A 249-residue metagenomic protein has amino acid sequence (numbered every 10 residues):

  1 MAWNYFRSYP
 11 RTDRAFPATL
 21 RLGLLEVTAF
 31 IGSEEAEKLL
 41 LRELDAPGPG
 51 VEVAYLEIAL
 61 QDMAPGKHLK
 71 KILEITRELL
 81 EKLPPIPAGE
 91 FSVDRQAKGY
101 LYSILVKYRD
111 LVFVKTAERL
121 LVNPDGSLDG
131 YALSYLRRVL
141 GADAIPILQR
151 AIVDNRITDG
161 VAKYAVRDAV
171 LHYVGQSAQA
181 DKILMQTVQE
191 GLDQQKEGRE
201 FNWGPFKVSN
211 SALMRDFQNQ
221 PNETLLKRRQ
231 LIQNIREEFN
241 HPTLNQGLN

Functional and structural regions predicted by a protein language model:
M1, L39-L44, I72-L80, T116-E118 (+2 more regions): Buried hydrophobic core positions in alpha-solenoid tandem helical repeats
A2-P10: Repeat-mediated protein-protein interaction surfaces in helical alpha-solenoids
Y9-I31, R42-D45, V53-G66, P87-D110 (+5 more regions): Structural detector for internal amphipathic alpha-helices that build alpha-solenoid repeat scaffolds
T28, G32-E35, L44-G48, L80-P84 (+1 more regions): Sec/Tat-exported extracytoplasmic proteins
A36, P65-I72, F113, D143-L148 (+2 more regions): Flexible loop/turn segments at the boundaries of HEAT repeats in alpha-solenoid HEAT proteins
K70-V93: Short, flexible helix-coil linker/hinge segments at the edges of structured domains or between repeats
A151, I157-N249: Long, ordered, amphipathic alpha-helical scaffolds
